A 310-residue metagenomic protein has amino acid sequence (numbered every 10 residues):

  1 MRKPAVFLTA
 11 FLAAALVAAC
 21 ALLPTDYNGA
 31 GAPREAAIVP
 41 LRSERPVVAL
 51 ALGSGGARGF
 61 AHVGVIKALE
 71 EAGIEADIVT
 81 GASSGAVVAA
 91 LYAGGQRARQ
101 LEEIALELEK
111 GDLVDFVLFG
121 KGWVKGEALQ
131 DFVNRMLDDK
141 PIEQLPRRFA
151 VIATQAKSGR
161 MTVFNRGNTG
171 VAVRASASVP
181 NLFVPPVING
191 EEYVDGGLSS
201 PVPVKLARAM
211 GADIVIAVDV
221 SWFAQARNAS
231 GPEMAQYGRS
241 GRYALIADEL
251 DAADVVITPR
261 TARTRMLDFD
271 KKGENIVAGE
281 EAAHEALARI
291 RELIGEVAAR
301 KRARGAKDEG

Functional and structural regions predicted by a protein language model:
M1-F11: Bacterial N-terminal signal peptides that target proteins for export
R2-P4, C20-V79, L91-G310: Patatin-like phospholipase
T9-A19: Bacterial N-terminal signal peptides
G81, G85: Gly/Ala-rich beta-loop-alpha elbow adjacent to hydrolase catalytic centers
